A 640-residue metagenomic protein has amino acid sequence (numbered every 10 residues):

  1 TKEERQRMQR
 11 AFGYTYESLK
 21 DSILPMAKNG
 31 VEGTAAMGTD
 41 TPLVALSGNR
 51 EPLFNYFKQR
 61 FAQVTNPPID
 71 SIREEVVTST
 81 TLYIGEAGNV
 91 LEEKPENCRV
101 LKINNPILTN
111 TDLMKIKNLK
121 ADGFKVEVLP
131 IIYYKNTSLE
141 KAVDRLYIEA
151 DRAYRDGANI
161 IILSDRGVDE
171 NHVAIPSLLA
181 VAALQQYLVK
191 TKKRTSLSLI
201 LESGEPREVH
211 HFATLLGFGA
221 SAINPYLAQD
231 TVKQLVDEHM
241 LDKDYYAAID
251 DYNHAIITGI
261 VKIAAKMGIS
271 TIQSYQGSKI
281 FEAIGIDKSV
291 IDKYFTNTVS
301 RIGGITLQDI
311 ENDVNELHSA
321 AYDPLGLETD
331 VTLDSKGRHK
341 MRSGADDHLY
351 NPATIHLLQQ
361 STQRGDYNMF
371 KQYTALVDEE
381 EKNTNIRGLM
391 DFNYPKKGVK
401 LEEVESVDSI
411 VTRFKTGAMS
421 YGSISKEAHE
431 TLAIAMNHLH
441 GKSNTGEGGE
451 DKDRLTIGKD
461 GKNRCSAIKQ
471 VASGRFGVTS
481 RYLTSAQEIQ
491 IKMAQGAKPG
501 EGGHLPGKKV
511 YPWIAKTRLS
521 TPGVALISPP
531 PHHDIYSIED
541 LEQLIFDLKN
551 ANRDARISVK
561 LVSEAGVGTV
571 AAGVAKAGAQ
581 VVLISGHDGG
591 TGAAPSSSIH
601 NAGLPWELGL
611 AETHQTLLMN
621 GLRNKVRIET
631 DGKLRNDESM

Functional and structural regions predicted by a protein language model:
T1-A142, E149-A153, G157-I160, V173 (+7 more regions): Flexible, glycine-rich loop/tail regions that form catalytic "lids" or insertion modules at the edges of active sites
A36, R194, F414-K415, S520 (+3 more regions): Generic signal for short, ordered secondary-structure residues within or immediately flanking folded domains
F124-I257, I263-I269, E282, D287 (+4 more regions): Glycine-rich phosphate/ribose-binding loops and adjacent secondary-structure elements that form binding surfaces
V126-P130, T521, A525-I527: Acidic low-complexity segments
K492-Q495, G502, P506-S520, T569-G590: Active-site pocket-lining/capping segments in soluble small-molecule metabolic enzymes
A497, L526-H532: Active-site beta->alpha loop and helix N-cap motifs at the rims of alpha/beta catalytic domains
